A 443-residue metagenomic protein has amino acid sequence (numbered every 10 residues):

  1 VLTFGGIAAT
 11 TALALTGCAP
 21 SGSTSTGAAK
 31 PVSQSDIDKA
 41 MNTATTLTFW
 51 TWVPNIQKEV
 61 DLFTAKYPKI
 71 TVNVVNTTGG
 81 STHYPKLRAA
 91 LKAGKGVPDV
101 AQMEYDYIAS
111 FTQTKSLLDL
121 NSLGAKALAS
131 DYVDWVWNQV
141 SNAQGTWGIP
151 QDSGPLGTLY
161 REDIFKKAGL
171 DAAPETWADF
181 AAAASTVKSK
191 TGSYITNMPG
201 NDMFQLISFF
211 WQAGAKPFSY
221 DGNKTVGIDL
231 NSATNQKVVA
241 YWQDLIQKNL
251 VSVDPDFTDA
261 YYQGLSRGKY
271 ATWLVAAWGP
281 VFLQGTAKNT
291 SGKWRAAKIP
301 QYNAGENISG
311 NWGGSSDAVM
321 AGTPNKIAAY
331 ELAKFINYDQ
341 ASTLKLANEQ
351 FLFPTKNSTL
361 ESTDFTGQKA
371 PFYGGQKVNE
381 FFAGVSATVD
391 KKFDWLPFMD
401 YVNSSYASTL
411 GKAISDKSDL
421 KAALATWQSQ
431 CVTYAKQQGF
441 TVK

Functional and structural regions predicted by a protein language model:
V1-T46, A65, A422, V432-K443: Short, low-complexity disordered leader/linker segments with a strong preference for bacterial N-terminal type II
K30-D36, Y105-L156, F209, R295-K298 (+1 more regions): Hinge/lid segment of periplasmic solute-binding proteins
D38-A40, N121-D134, I195, K216-K237 (+4 more regions): Short, solvent-exposed loop/beta-turn-alpha elements that line the ligand-binding surface or hinge of extracytoplasmic
M41, W278-T290, N303-S405, Q438 (+1 more regions): C-terminal lobe and pocket-closing loops of periplasmic/extracytoplasmic Venus-flytrap solute-binding proteins
L62-Y132, K166-A168, A172-E175, Y262-G264 (+3 more regions): Extracytoplasmic "Venus flytrap"/periplasmic binding protein-like
A89, V97-D99, A127-F165, Y194-I195 (+2 more regions): A structural signal for short loop-to-beta-strand junctions that line the ligand-binding cleft of periplasmic/secreted
A143-Q151, L156, A178-G227, Y270: Extracytoplasmic/periplasmic solute-binding protein
A184-S185, K224-P255, I299: Glycine-centered hinge/linker elements that transmit conformational signals in sensory and ligand-binding systems
